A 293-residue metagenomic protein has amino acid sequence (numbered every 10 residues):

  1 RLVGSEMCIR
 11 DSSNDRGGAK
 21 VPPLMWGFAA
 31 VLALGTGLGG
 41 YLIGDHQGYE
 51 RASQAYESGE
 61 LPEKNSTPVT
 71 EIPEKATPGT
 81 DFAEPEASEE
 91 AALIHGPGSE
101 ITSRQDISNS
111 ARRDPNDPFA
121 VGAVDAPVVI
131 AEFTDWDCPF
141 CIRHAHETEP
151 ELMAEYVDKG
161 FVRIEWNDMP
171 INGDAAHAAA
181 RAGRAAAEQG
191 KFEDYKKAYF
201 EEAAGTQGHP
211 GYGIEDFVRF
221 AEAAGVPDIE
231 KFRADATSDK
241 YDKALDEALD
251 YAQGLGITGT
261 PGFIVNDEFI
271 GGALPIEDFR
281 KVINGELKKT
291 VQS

Functional and structural regions predicted by a protein language model:
L2, E132-D135, I257: Processing junctions and N-termini across compartments
L2-I9: Short, small-residue-biased leader/transition segments that mark boundaries at the very start of proteins
R10-P78, F82-A83, E222-S293: C-terminal cap of thioredoxin/glutaredoxin-like
G59-R113: N-terminal low-complexity, Pro/Thr/Ser-rich intrinsically disordered segments that act as propeptides or flexible
S110-V128: A short beta-strand-turn-helix
A120, I164-W166, F269: Conserved beta-strand scaffold positions in the cores of enzyme catalytic domains, especially in NTP/NDP-utilizing
A126, T134-D137, I142-E222: Structural alpha/beta surface segment adjacent to cysteine/selenocysteine redox centers across thiol/disulfide enzymes
I130, C138, F263: Conserved S/T- and glycine-rich ATP-binding loop of Class I adenylate-forming
